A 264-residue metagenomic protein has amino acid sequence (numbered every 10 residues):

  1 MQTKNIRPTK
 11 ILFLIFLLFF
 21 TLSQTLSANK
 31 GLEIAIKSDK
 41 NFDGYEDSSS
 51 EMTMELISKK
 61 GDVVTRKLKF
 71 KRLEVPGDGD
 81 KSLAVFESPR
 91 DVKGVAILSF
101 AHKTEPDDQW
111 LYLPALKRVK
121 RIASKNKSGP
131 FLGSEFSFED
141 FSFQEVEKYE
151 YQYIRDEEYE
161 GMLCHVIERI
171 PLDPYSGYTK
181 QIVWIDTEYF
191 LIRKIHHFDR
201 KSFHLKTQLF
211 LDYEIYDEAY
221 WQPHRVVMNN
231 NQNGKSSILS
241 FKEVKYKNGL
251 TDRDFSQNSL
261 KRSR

Functional and structural regions predicted by a protein language model:
Q2-F13: Bacterial N-terminal signal peptides that target proteins for export
L12-S23: Bacterial N-terminal signal peptides
L22-K30: Bacterial Sec-dependent signal peptides at the C-terminal "C-region" and cleavage site
N29, E147-D156: Long, terminal "pre-/pro-" and other extracytoplasmic accessory regions that lie outside the mature folded/catalytic
K30-A115: N-terminal mature ectodomain segment of secretory-pathway/periplasmic proteins
I36, L98, D108, Y112 (+4 more regions): Gly/Pro-enriched, hydrophobic low-complexity segments that function as extracytoplasmic propeptides/linkers
K71-L73, Q152-E158, D212-Y213: Short amphipathic beta-strand and strand-loop transition segments with alternating hydrophobic
D78, E160-L163: Short acidic/glycine-enriched loop/turn segments that link adjacent beta-strands
